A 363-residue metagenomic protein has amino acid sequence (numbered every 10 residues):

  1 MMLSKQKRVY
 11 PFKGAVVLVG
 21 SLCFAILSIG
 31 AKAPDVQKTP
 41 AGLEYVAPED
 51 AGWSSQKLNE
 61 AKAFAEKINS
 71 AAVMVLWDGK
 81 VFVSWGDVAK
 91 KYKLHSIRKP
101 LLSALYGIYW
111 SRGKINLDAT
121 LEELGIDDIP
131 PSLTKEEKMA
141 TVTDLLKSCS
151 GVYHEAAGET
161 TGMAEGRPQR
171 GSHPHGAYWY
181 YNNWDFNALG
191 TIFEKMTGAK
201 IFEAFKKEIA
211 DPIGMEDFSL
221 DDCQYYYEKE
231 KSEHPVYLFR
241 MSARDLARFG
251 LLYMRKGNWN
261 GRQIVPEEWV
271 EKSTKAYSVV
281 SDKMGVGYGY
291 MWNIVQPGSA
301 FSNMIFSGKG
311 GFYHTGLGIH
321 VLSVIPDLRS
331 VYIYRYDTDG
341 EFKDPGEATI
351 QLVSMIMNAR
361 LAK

Functional and structural regions predicted by a protein language model:
A15-I26: Bacterial N-terminal signal peptides
V36-A47, Q56-A63, L94, R98 (+1 more regions): Active-site-proximal loop and beta-strand segments within enzyme catalytic domains
K57-V88, L322-S323, R329-I333: A short, well-structured edge-of-sheet supersecondary motif
G79, K93-D118, L145, L189-F193 (+2 more regions): Active-site SXXK
S111-S148, M196-V236: Active-site helix/loop module of the DD-peptidase/beta-lactamase fold, centered on the serine-lysine SxxK catalytic
A188-I192, Y237-W259, H320-Y336: Active-site-proximal alpha-helical segments within enzyme catalytic domains
D217, A276-V331: Active-site Gly/Thr loop motif
G311-K363: Structured C-terminal helix/loop/strand segments within mature extracytoplasmic catalytic/sensor domains
